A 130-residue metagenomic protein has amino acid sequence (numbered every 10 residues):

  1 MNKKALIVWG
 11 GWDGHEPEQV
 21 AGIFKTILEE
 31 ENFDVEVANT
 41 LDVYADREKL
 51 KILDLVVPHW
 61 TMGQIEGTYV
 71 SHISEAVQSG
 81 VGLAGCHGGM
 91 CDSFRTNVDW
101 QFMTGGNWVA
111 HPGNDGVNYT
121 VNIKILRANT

Functional and structural regions predicted by a protein language model:
M1-L53: Aromatic-Pro/Gly-enriched surface loop or interdomain linker that acts as a lid/target-recognition segment
K4-G10, L50-R95: Short alpha-beta junction capping motif
W12-H15, G63, M103, H111: Enriched - but not universal
E18-G22, G67, S71, V117 (+1 more regions): A structural signal for well-ordered alpha-helical segments within the folded catalytic domains of diverse enzymes
L28, A76-V77, W100: A generic structural signal for well-ordered alpha-helical segments
E29-D34, W60-Q64, G80-A84, W108-P112: Glycine-rich loops and low-complexity Gly/Arg-rich segments that provide flexible linkers or classic glycine-based
G89-T130: An acidic, glycine-rich "communication" segment
